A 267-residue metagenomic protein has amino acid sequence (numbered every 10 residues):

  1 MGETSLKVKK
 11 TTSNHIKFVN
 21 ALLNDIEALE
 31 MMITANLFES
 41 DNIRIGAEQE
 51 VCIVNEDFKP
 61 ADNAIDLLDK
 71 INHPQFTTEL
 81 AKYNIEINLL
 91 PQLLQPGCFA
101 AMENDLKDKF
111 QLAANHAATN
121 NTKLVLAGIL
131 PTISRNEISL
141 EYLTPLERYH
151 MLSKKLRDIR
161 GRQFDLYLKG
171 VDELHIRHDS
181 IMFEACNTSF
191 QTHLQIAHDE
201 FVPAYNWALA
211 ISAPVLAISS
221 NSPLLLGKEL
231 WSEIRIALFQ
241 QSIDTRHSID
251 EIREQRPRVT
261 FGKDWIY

Functional and structural regions predicted by a protein language model:
M1-Y267: Phosphate/nucleotide-binding catalytic core
